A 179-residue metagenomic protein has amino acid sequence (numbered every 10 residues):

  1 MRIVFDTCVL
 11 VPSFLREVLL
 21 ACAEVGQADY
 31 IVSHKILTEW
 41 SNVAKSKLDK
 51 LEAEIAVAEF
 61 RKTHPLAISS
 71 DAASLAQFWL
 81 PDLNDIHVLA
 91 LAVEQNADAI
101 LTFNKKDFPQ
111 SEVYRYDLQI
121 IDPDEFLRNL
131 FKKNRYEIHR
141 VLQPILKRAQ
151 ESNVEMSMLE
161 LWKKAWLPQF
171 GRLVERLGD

Functional and structural regions predicted by a protein language model:
M1-E17: Metal-dependent nucleic-acid phosphoesterase active-site entry motif
S13-K47: PIN/NYN-family metal-dependent endoribonuclease catalytic core
D29, L66-I68, Q119: Conserved beta-strand segments of alpha/beta enzyme cores
H34, A73, D122-D124: Residues at the C-termini of beta-strands that transition into short coil/loop
T38-T63, N129-L142, K147-A149: Extended, non-globular alpha-helical segments
P65-A99, K133, A149-V154, G171-D179: Active-site neighborhoods of divalent-metal-dependent phosphate/nucleic-acid chemistry enzymes
D85-I120: Acidic, metal-binding active-site segment of PIN/NYN-like and related structure-specific nucleases
K106-D179: Acidic, PIN/NYN-like endoribonuclease modules and their adjacent C-terminal/linker elements
